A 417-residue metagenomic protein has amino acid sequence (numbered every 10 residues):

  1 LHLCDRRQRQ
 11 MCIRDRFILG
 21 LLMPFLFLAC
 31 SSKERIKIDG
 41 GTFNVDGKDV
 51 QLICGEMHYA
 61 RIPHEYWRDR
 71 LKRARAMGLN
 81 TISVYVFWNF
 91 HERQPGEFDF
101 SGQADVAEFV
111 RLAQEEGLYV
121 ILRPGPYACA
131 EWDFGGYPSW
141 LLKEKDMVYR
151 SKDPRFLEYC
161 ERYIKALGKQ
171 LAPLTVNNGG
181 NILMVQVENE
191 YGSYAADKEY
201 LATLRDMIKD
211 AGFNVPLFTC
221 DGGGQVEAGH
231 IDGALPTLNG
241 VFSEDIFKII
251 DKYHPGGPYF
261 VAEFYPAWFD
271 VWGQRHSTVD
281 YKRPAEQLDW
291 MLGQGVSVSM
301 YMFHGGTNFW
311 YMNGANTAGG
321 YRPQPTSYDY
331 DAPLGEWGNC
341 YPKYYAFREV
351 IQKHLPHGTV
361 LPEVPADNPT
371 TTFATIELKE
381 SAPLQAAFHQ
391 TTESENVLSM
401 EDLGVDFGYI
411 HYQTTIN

Functional and structural regions predicted by a protein language model:
L1-D15: Single conserved hydrophobic/aromatic residue that forms the stacking wall/gate of nucleotide- or nucleobase-binding
R14-F17, F27-R35: Bacterial Sec-dependent signal peptides at the C-terminal "C-region" and cleavage site
C30-T81, R111, E115-G117: N-terminal carbohydrate-binding accessory modules
D46-K48, Y85-E97, G102, A130-R155 (+2 more regions): Aromatic- and acidic-residue-enriched carbohydrate-binding clefts of CAZyme catalytic domains
E56-H58, Y85, E188, H304: Conserved residues at the C-terminal ends of beta-strands
W67-D133, R205-D210: Aromatic-lined substrate-binding rim segments of carbohydrate-active enzymes
R111, L122, P126-E161, K165-M300: Substrate-binding/catalytic cleft of secreted carbohydrate-active enzymes, primarily glycoside hydrolases
L157-A172, N178-Q186, G192, D197-L201 (+5 more regions): Carbohydrate-binding surfaces of carbohydrate-active enzymes
